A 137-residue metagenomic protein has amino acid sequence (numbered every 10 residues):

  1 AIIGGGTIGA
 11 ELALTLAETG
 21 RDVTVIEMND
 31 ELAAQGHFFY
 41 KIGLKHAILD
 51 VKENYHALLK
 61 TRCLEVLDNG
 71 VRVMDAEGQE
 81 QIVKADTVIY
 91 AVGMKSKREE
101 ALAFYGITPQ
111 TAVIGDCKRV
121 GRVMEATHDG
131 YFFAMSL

Functional and structural regions predicted by a protein language model:
A1-V23: Rossmann-like NAD(P)H-binding beta-loop-alpha module
I2-I3, Y90-A91, D116: Active-site-adjacent beta-strand anchor residues
G5, G9-A13, E31-H37, Y105-G106 (+1 more regions): A conserved FAD-binding loop/helix module that cradles the flavin
E18-A103: A Rossmann-like FAD-binding core segment of flavoenzymes
A57-L58, T111-V113: Conserved beta-strand scaffold positions in the cores of enzyme catalytic domains, especially in NTP/NDP-utilizing
